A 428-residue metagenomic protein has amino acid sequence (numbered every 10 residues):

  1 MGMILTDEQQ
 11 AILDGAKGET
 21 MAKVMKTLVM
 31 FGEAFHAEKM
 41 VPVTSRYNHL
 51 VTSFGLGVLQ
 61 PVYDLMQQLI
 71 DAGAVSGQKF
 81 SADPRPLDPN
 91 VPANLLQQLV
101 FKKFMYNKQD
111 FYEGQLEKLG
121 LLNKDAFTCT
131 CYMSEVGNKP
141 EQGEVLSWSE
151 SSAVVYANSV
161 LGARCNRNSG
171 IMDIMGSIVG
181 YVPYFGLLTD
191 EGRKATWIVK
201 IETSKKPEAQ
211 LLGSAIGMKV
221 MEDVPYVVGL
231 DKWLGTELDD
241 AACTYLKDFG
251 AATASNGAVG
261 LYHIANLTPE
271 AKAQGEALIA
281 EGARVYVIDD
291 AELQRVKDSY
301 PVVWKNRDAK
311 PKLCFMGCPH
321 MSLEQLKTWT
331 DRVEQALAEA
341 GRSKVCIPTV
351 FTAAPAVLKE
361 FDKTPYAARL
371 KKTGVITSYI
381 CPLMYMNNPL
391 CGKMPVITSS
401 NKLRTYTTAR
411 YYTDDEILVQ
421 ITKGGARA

Functional and structural regions predicted by a protein language model:
M1-F315, P319-A428: Non-transmembrane, aqueous-exposed alpha-helical and coiled segments at domain scale
